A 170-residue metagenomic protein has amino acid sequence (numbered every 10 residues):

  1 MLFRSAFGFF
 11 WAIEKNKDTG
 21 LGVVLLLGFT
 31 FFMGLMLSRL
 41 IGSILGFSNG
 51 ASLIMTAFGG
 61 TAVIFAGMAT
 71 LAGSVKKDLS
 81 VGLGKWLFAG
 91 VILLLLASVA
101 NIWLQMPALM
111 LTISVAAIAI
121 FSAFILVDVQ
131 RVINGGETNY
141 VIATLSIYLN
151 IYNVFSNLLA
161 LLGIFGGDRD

Functional and structural regions predicted by a protein language model:
M1-D170: A hydrophobic alpha-helical transmembrane-helix feature that marks the membrane cores and membrane-interface segments
